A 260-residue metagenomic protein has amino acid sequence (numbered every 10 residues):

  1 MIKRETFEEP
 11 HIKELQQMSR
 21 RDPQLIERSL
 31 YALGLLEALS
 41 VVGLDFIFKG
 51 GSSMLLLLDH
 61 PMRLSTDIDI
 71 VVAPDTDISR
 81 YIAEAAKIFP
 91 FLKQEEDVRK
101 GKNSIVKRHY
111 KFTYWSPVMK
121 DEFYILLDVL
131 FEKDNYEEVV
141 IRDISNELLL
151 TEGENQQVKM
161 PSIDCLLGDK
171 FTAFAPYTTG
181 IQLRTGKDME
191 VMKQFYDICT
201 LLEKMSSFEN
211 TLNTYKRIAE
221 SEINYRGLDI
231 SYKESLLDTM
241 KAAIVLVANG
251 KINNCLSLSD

Functional and structural regions predicted by a protein language model:
M1-I47: Helical scaffold of the NTase/Pol beta-like nucleotidyltransferase catalytic core
K3-R4, L15-M18, S29-L33, N103-D260: Catalytic cores of NTP-dependent nucleotidyl/adenyl transfer enzymes across multiple folds
S19-R21, D69-T76, R184: Short histidine-centered catalytic/ligand-binding loop motif
L36-I68, V72-P74: Active-site nucleotide-donor binding segment shared across nucleotidyl transfer reactions
S52, T76, K133-N135: Short, flexible active-site-adjacent loop segments at beta-strand->alpha-helix junctions, enriched in small/polar
L58-P61, Y81-E84, E138-I141: Short, conserved acidic/polar surface loops in the N-terminal third of protein domains
V72-I105: Metal-dependent nucleotidyltransferase catalytic core
